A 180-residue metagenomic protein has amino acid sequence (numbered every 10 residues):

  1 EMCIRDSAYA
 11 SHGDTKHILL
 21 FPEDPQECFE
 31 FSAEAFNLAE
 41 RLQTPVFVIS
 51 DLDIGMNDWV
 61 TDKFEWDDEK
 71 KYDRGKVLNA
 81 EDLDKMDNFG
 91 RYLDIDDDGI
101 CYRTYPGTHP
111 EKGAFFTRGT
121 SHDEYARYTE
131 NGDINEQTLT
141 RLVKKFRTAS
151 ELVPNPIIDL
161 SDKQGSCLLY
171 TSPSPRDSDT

Functional and structural regions predicted by a protein language model:
E1, D177-T180: N-terminal low-complexity segments that are often proline-rich with Ser/Thr-Pro
C3-I4, T171: Residue positions that mark polypeptide boundaries
R5-D14: Flexible glycine/proline-rich, aromatic-decorated loop/lid segments
Y9, F21-D24, E34, S50-L52: Fold-independent oxyanion-binding glycine-rich loops and adjacent beta-strand/coil segments at enzyme active sites
D14-F21: Short beta-alpha connecting loops at secondary-structure transitions that line or flank enzyme active sites
D24-P25, S172: Short beta->alpha junction loops/turns
F31-S172, R176-S178: Flexible, low-complexity linker and terminal segments
